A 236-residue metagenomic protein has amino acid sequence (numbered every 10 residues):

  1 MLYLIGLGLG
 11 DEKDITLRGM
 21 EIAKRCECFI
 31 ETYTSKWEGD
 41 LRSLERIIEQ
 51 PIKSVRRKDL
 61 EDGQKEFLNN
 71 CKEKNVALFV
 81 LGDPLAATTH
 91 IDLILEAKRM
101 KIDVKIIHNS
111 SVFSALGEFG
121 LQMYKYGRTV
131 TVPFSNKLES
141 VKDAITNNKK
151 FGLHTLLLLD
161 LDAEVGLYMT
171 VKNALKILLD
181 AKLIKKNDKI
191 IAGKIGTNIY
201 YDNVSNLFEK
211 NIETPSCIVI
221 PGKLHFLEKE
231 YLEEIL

Functional and structural regions predicted by a protein language model:
M1-D103: Class I S-adenosyl-L-methionine
M1-Y3, E27-C28, I52, N75-L78 (+6 more regions): Structural motif
L2-L4, N148-L236: A contiguous loop/helix-start segment that scaffolds small-molecule binding in enzyme catalytic cores
G8-G10, Y33-K36, R56-L60, S110-V112 (+2 more regions): Short, acidic/turn-prone active-site loops that include or flank metal/cofactor- and phosphate-binding residues
V55-R57, I107, A192-K194: Conserved beta-strand termini and adjacent loop/short-helix elements that scaffold enzyme active sites in alpha/beta
K65-N70, I145-T146, N206-K210: Short amphipathic alpha-helix with an adjacent loop that forms part of the alpha/beta core around
G82-T155: Class I SAM-dependent methyltransferase SAM-binding "motif I" and its flanking Rossmann-like core
